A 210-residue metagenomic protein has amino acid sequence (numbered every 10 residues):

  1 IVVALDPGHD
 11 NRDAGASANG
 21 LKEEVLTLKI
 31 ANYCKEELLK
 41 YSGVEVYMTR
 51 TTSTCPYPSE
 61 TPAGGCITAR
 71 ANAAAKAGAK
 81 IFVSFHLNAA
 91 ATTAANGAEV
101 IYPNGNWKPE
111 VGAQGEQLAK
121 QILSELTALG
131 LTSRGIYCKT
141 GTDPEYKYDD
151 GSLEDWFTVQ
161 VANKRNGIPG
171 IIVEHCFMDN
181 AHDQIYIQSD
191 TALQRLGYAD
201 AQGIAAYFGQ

Functional and structural regions predicted by a protein language model:
I1-G20: Short glycine-rich His-centered loop
S17-V25, K29: Periplasmic OmpA-like peptidoglycan-binding domain that tethers envelope proteins to the cell wall
L28-Q210: Active-site-proximal helix/loop segments of hydrolytic enzymes
